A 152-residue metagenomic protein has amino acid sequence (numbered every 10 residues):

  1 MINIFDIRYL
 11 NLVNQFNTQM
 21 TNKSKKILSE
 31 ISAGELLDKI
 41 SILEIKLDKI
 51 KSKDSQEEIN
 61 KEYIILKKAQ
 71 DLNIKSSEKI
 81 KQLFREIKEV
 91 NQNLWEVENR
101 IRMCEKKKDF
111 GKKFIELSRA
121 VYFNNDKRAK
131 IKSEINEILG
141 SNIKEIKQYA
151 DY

Functional and structural regions predicted by a protein language model:
M1-I7, L12-N14: Secretory-pathway ectodomains
L12, F16-Y152: Extended, charge-rich alpha-helical interface modules
